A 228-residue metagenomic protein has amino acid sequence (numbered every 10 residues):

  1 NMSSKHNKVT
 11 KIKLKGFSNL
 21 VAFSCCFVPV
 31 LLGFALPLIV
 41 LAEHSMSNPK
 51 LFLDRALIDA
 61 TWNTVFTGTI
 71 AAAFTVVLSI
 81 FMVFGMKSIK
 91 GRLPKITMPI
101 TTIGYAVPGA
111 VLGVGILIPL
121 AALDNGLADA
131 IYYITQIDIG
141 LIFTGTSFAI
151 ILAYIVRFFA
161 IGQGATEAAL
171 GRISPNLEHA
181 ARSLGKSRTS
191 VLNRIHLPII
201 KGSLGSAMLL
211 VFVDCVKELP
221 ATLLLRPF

Functional and structural regions predicted by a protein language model:
N1, A71-T102, V114, T166 (+2 more regions): Transmembrane-helix boundary motif in ABC transporter permease subunits
N1, L141-R182, A207-V211: Membrane-cytosol interface at the C-terminal ends of specific transmembrane alpha-helices in multi-pass membrane
S4-I12, S47, L53-I58, L93-P94 (+3 more regions): Membrane-interfacial helix termini and adjacent extracytoplasmic/periplasmic loops of multi-pass transporters
K8-A22, L38-F74, I89-G91, I139-G140: Periplasmic/extracellular loop-to-transmembrane helix junction in inner-membrane transport proteins
T10-I39, K95-T101, V107: N-terminal signal-anchor/first transmembrane alpha helix
S24, V28-L31, V65, T69 (+2 more regions): Generic alpha-helical transmembrane segments of integral inner-membrane proteins, especially permease/transport modules
S24-L32, I103, V156, Q163-T166 (+2 more regions): Transmembrane alpha-helices
V213-F228: Glycine-rich helix-loop "coupling/hinge" segments at transmembrane-helix boundaries in multipass transporters
